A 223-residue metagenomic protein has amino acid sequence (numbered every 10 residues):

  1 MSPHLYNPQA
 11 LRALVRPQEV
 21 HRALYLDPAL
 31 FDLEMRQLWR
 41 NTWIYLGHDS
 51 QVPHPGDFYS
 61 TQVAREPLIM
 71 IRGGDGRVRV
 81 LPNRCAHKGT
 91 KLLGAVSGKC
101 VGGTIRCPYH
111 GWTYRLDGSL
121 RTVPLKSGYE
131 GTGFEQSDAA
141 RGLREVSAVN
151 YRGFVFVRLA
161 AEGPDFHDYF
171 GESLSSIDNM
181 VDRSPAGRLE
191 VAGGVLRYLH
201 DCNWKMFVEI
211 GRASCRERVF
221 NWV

Functional and structural regions predicted by a protein language model:
M1-R77, Y114-R218: Rieske [2Fe-2S] iron-sulfur-binding subdomain
D57-P108: Glycine-rich active-site/cofactor-binding loop and its immediate structural neighborhood
H87-K88, H110, A213-R216: Histidine-centered divalent metal-coordination motifs
C107-H110, A148: Hydrophobic alpha-helical packing residues
